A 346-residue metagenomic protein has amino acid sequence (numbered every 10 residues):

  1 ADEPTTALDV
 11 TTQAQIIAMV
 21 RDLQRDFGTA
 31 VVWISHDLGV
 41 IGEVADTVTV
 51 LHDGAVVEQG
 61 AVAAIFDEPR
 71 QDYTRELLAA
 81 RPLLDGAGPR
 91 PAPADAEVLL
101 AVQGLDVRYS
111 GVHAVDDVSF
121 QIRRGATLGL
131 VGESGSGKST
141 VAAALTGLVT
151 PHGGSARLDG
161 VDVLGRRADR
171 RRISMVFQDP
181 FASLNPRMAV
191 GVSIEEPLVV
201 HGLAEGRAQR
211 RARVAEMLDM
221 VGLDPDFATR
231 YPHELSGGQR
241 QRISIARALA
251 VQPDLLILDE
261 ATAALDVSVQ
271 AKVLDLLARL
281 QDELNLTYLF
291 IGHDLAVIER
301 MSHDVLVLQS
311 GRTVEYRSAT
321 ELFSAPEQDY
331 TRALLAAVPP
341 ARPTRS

Functional and structural regions predicted by a protein language model:
A63-P69, D162-S174, V192, V200 (+2 more regions): ABC ATPase NBD coupling module
T146: Helix-to-loop junction immediately C-terminal to a conserved catalytic motif
A208-D226, L335-A336: Conserved ABC ATPase "signature" region
Y231-L235, Q239: Conserved ABC ATPase signature
Q252: Conserved catalytic motifs of ABC-family nucleotide-binding domains
